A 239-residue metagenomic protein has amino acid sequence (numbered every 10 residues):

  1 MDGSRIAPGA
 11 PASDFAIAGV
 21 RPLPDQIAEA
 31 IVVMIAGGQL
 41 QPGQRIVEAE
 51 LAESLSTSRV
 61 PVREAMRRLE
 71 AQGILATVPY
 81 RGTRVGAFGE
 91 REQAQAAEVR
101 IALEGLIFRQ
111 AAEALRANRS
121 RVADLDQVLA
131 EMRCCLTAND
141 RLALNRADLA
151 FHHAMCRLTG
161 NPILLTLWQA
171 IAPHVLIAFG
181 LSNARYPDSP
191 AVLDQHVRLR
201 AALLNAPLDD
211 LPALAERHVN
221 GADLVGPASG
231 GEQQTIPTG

Functional and structural regions predicted by a protein language model:
M1-E113, D223-G239: Short linear motifs at protein or domain termini
A7, G19, D126-R133, P173 (+1 more regions): C-terminal all-alpha effector/ligand-binding and dimerization domain of prokaryotic HTH-type transcriptional repressors
I31, I107, A111, M155-T159 (+3 more regions): Hydrophobic recognition helices of helix-based DNA-binding modules
L40, E90, I101, L115-R116 (+3 more regions): Alpha-helix boundary/capping and short turn/kink residues
E70-A76, I171-P173, S189-P190: Mobile beta-alpha loop/short-helix "lid" or hinge segments that flank ligand
A96, N118-G180, Q195-R198, A213-G221: Conserved amphipathic alpha-helical segments that form helical-bundle/coiled-coil interaction surfaces
A112-E113, G160, A184-R185: Short helix-capping/hinge motifs at transmembrane helix termini and TM-loop junctions
